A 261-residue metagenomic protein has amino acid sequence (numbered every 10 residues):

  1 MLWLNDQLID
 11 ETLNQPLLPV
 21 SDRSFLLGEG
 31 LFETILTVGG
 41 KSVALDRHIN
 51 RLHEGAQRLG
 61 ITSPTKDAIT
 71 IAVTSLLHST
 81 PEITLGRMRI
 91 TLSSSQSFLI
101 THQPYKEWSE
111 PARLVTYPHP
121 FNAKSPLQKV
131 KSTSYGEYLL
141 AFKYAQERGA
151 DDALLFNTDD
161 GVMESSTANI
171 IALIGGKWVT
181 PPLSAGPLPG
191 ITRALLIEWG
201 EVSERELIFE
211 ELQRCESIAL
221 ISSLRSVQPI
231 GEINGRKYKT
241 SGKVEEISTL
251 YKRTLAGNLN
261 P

Functional and structural regions predicted by a protein language model:
M1-S75, S93, S97-P261: Helix-start/capping segments and mature chain N-termini
S79-L92, L99: Ordered, amphipathic secondary-structure segments that act as subunit-interaction surfaces in large macromolecular
